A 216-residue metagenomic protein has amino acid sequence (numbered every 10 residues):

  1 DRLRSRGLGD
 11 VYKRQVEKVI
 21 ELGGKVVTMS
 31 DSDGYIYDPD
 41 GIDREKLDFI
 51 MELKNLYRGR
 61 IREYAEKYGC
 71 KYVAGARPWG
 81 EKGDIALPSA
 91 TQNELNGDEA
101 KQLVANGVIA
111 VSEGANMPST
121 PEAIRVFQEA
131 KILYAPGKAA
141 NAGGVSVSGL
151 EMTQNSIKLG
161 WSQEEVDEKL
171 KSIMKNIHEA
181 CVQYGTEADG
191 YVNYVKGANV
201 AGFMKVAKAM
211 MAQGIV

Functional and structural regions predicted by a protein language model:
D1-L8, Y12: Single conserved hydrophobic/aromatic residue that forms the stacking wall/gate of nucleotide- or nucleobase-binding
K13-Q15, E94-D98, S119-P121, A142-G144: Short glycine/serine/threonine-rich phosphate/pyrophosphate-binding segments that cradle anionic phosphate groups
V19: Aromatic pocket-lining residues of Rossmann-like dinucleotide-binding sites
L22-E63: NAD(P)-binding Rossmann-fold cofactor-contacting core
V27, D84, I109: Conserved acidic residues
I50-E99: A structured beta-alpha segment of the ubiquitous adenosine-cofactor-binding alpha/beta core
V104-V216: Adenosine-phosphate binding glycine-rich loop
